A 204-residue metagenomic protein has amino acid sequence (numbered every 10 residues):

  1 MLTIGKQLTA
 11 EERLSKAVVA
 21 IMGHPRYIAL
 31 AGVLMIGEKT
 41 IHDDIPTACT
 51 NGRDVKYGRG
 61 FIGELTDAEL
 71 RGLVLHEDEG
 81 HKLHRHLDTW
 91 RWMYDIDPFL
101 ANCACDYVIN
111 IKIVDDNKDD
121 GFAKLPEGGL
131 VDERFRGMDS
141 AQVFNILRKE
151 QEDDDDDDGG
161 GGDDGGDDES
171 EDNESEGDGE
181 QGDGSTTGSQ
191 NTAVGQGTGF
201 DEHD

Functional and structural regions predicted by a protein language model:
M1-G72, D78-D204: Short, functionally important secondary-structure microenvironments
